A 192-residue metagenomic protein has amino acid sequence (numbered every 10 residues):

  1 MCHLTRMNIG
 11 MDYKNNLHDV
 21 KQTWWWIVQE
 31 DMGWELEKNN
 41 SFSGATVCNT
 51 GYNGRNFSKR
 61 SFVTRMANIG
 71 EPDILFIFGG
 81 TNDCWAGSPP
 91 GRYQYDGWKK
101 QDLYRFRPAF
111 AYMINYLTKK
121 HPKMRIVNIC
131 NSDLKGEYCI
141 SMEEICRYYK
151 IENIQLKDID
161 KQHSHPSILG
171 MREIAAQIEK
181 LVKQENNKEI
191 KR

Functional and structural regions predicted by a protein language model:
M1-H3: Short polar catalytic/cofactor-binding loops
T5-Y93, H165: Conserved SGNH/GDSL esterase-like catalytic core that processes O-acyl groups on lipids and polysaccharides
S58-R192: Alpha-helical cap/lid subdomain in secreted, periplasmic, or secretory-pathway luminal O-acyl-processing enzymes
